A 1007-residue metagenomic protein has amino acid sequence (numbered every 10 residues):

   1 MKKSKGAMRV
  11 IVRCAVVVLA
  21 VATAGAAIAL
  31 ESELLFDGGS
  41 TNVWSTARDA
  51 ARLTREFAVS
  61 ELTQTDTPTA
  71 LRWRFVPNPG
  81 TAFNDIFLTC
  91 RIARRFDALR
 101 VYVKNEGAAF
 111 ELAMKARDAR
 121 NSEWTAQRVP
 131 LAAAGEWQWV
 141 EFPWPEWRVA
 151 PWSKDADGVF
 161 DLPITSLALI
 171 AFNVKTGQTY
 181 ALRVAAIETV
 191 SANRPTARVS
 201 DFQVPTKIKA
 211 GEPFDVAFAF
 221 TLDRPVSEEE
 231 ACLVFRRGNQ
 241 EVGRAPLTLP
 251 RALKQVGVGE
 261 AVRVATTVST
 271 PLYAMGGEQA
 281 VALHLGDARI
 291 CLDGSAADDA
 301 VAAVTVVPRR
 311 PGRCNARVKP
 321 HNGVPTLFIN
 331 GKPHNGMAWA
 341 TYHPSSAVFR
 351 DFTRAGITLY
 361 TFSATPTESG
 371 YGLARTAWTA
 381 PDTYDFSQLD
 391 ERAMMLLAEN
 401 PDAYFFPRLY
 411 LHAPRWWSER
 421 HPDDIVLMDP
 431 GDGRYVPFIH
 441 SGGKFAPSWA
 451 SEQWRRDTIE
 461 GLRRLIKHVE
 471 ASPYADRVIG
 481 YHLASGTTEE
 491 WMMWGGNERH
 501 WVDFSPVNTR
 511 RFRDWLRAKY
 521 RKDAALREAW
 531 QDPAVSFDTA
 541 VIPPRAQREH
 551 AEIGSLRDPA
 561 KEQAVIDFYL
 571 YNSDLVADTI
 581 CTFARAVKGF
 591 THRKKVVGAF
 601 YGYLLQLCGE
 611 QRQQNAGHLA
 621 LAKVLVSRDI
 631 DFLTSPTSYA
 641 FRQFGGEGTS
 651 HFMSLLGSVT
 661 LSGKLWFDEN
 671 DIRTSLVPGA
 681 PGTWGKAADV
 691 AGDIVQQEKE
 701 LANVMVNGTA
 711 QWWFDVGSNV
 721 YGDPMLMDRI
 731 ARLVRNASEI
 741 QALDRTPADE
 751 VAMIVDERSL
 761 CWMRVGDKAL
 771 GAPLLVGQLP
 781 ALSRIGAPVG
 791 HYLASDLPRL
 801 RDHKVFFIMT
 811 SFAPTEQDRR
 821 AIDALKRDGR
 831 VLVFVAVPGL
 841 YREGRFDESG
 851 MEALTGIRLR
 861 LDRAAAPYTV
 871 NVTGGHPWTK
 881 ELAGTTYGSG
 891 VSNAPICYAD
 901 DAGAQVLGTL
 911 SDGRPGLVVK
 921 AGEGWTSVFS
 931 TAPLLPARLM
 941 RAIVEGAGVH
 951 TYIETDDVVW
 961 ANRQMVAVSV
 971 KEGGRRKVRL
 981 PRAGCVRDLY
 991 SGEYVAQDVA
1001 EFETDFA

Functional and structural regions predicted by a protein language model:
A27-A219: Beta-rich carbohydrate-recognition modules and glycan-binding surfaces
W147-A150, D223, A252-K254, T267-G276: Short, surface-exposed loop/turn segments at beta-strand-coil junctions that are enriched for proline with nearby
P205, Y410, S418-V626, I630-D631 (+2 more regions): Polysaccharide-binding and catalytic clefts of secreted carbohydrate-active enzymes
D298-V306, R593, G598-G777, L861-G874 (+7 more regions): Hydrophobic targeting/anchoring helices
V301-T353, I740-L743: N-terminal carbohydrate-binding accessory modules
P333-Y342, S363-S387, H440-E460, A560-D578 (+7 more regions): The substrate-binding groove and active-site-proximal loops of carbohydrate-active enzymes, especially glycoside
S346-Y435, I466-E470, F583-T591: Aromatic-lined substrate-binding rim segments of carbohydrate-active enzymes
D693, M809-A1007: A conserved amphipathic helix/loop scaffold that creates a polar/acidic microenvironment used either to coordinate
